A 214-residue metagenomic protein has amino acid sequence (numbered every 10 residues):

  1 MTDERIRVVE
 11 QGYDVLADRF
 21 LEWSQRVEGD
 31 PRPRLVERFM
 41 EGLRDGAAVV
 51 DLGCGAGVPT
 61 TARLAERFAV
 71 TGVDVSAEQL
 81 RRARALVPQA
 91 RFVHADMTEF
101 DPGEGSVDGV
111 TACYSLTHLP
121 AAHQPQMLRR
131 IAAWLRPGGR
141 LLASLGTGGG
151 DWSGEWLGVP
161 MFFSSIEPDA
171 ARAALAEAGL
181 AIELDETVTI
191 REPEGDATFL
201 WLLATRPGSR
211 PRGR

Functional and structural regions predicted by a protein language model:
M1-R44, G149: Conserved class I S-adenosyl-L-methionine
V50, G55-F100: Class I SAM-dependent methyltransferase SAM/SAH-binding core
T111-A112: A conserved beta-strand element that flanks and buttresses the S-adenosyl-L-methionine
P125-P137: A short glycine-rich, Lys/Arg-flanked "PGG" loop and its adjoining helix->strand segment in the class I
G138-L145: Conserved beta-strand signature within the Rossmann-like core of class I S-adenosyl-L-methionine
G146-F162: Short, glycine-/aromatic-enriched active-site segment of Class I SAM-dependent methyltransferases
F163-G179: Short alpha-helix
A181-R191: Conserved S-adenosyl-L-methionine
